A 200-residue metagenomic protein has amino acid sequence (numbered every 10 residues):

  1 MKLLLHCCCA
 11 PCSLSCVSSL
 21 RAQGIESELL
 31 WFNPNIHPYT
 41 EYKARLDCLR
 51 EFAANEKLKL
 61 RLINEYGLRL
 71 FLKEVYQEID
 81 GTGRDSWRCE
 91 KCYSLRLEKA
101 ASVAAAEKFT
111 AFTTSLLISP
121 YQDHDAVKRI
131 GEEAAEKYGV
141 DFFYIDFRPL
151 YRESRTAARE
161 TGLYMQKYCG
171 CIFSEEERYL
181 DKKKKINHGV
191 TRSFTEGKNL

Functional and structural regions predicted by a protein language model:
M1-V190, F194-L200: Nucleotide-activated chemistry modules centered on ATP-dependent adenylation/adenylyltransferase
